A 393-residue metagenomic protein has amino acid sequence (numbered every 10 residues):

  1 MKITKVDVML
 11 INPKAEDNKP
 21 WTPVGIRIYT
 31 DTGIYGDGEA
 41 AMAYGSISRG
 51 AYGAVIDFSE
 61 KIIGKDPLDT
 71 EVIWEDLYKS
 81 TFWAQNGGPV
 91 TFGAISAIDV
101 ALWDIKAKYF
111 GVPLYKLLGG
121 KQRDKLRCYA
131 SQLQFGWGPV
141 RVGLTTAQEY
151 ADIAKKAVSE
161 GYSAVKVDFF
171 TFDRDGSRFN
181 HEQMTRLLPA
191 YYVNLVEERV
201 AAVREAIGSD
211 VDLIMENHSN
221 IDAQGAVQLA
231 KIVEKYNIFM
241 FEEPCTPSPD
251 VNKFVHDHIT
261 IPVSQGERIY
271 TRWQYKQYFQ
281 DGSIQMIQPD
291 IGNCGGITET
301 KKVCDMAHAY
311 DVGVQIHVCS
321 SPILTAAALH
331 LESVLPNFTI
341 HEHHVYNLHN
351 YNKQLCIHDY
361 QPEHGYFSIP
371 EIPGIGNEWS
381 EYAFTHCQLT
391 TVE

Functional and structural regions predicted by a protein language model:
M1-A43, Y346-K353: Structured beta-strand/loop patches that form or line metal/cofactor-binding pockets in enzymes
I3, G33, F58, I98 (+8 more regions): Conserved, mostly hydrophobic/aromatic
V24-I26, T30-T32, D37, D69 (+5 more regions): Ligand-binding pocket scaffold of soluble enzyme catalytic domains
D31-F110: Metal- or metallocofactor-binding catalytic centers and their adjacent structured scaffolds across diverse enzyme
G53-F58, V72, N86, K231 (+3 more regions): Shared catalytic-loop signature of beta/alpha-barrel
P113, R127, D212, P262 (+1 more regions): Proline-centered loop/turn at the N-terminus of a beta-strand
K125, A130-P249, K253: Metal-dependent enolase-superfamily TIM-barrel catalytic cores that perform enediolate-based chemistry
P373-E393: Extended hydrophobic packing segments that form well-structured cores
